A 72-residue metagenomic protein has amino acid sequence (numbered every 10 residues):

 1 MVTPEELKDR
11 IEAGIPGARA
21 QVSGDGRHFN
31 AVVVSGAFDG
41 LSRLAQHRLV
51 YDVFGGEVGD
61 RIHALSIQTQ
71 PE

Functional and structural regions predicted by a protein language model:
M1-E6, S23, A37-G40: N-terminal start-of-chain detector that recognizes signal peptides and the immediate post-cleavage beginning
M1-G17: N-proximal, solvent-exposed amphipathic alpha-helical segments enriched in charged/polar residues
I11-A13, V22, V58: Sterically constrained small-residue positions within well-ordered secondary structures of folded domains
I15-N30: Short edge beta-strands and adjacent turn/loop segments
V32-V34: Short hydrophobic/aromatic beta-strand micro-patches that form the beta-sheet surface supporting nucleotide- or nucleic
F38-E72: C-terminal structural segments of small proteins and small subunits
